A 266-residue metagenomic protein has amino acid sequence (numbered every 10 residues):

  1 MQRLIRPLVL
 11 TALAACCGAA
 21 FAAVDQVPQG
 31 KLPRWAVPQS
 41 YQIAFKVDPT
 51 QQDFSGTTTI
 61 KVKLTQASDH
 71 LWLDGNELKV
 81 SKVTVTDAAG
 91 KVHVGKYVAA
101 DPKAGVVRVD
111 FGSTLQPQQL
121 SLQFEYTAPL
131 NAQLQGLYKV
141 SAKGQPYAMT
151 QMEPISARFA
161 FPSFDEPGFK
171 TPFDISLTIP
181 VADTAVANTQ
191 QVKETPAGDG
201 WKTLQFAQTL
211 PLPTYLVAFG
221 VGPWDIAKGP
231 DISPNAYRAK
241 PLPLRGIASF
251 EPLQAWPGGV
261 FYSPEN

Functional and structural regions predicted by a protein language model:
M1-F21: Gram-negative bacterial Sec-dependent N-terminal signal peptides
F21-S55, A142-P146, P167: N-terminal, polar/Ser/Thr-rich
L32-P33, Q116, E125-D174, G222-G229: Glycine/proline-rich low-complexity spacer/linker segments in large multi-domain proteins
S40-Q42, D53-T59, S68-H70, V106 (+3 more regions): Intrinsic-disorder/low-complexity, polar/charged segments enriched in Ser/Thr/Lys/Arg/Asp/Glu/Gln
I43-K46, I60, K96-V98, V109-T114 (+2 more regions): Beta-strand-rich interaction surfaces with strong enrichment in secreted/lumenal proteins
G56, T150-I155, S163-N266: Hydrophobic helix-coil surface modules that form long, contiguous segments used for peptide/substrate interaction
T59-K79, S163-D165, F173-P180: Surface-exposed beta-strand/loop patches in extracellular or lumenal glycoproteins
E77-A142, G198-G200, Q205: A surface-exposed beta-strand-loop module
